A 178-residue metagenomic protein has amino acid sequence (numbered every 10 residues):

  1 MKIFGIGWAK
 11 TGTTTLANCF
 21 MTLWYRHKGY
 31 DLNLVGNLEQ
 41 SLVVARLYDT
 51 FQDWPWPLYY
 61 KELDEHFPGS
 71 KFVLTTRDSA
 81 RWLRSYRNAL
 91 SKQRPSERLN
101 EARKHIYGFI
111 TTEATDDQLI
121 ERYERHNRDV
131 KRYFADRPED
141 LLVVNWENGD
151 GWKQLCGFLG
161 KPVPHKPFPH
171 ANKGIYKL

Functional and structural regions predicted by a protein language model:
M1-Y48, W54, L178: PAPS-dependent sulfotransferase catalytic core
M21, Y25, E62-E121, D150-G157 (+1 more regions): PAPS-dependent sulfotransferase catalytic domain
H27-G29, T50, F72, L141-V143: Conserved beta-strand scaffold positions in the cores of enzyme catalytic domains, especially in NTP/NDP-utilizing
D31-Q40, S79, R125-L178: The conserved 3'-phosphoadenosine-5'-phosphosulfate
E39-V44, L58, E97-N145: PAPS-dependent sulfotransferase catalytic domain
Q40-F72: Conserved nucleotide-sensing/catalytic segment adjacent to the nucleotide-binding pocket in NTP-handling enzymes
